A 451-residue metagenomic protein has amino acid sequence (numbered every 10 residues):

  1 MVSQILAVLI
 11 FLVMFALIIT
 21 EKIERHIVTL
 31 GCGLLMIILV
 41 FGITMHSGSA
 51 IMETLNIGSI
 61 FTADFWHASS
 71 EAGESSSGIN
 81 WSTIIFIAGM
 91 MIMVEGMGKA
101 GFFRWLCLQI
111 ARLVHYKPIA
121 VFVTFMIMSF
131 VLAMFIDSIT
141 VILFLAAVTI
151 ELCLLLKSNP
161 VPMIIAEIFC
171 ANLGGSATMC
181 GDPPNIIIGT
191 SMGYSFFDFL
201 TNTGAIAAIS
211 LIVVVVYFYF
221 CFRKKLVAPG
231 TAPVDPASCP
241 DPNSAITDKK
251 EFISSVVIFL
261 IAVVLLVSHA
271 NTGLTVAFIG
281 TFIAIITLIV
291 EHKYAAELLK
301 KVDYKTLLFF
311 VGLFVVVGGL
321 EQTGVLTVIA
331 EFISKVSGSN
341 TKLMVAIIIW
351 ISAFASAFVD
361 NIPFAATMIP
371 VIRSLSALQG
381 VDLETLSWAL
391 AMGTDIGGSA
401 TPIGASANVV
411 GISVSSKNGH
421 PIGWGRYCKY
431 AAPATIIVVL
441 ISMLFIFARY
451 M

Functional and structural regions predicted by a protein language model:
M1-W105, G204-E331, I422, Y430-M451: Hydrophobic transmembrane alpha-helices of multi-pass small-molecule transporters
Q4-F11, I84-I85, I119, V123 (+6 more regions): Primarily residues marking transmembrane-helix entry/exit sites
I10, L39, I85-G89, T124 (+6 more regions): Membrane-embedded alpha-helical core segments of multi-pass
A16-I23, E95, M128-D137, I168-C180 (+3 more regions): Transmembrane alpha-helix interface/packing and boundary motifs in multi-pass membrane proteins, characterized by
T29-C32, M36, M91, V121-S129 (+11 more regions): Alpha-helical transmembrane segments of multi-pass membrane proteins, especially transporters and channels
G58-S158, K305-L378: Membrane-embedded alpha-helical segments and adjacent helix-loop junctions characteristic of multi-pass solute
T140-E151, I164, T178-M192, T327-E331 (+3 more regions): Re-entrant/interfacial helical elements at transmembrane boundaries that shape and gate the permeation pathway
E151-K224, A228-V234, D382, V409-L444 (+1 more regions): Membrane-core helix-loop-helix motifs of multi-pass transport proteins
